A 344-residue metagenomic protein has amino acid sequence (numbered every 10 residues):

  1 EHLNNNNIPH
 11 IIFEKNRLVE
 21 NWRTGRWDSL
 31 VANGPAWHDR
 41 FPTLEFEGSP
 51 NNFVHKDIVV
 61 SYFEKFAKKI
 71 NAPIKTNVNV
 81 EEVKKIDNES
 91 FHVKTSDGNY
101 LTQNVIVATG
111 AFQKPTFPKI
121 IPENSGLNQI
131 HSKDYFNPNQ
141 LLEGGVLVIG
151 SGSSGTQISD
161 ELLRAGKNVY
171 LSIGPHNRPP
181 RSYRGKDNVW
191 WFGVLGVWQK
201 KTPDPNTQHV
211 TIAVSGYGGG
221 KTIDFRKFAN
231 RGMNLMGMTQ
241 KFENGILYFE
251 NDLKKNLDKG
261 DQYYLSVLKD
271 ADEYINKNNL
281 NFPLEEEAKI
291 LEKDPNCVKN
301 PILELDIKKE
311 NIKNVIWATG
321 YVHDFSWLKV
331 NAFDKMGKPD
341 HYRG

Functional and structural regions predicted by a protein language model:
E1-T24, N51-G344: Flavin (primarily FAD) cofactor-binding/catalytic cores of flavoenzymes
V31-N33, R343-G344: Short glycine/proline-enriched loop/turn "hinge" motifs that connect secondary-structure elements and lie
A32-N51: Glycine-rich flavin
